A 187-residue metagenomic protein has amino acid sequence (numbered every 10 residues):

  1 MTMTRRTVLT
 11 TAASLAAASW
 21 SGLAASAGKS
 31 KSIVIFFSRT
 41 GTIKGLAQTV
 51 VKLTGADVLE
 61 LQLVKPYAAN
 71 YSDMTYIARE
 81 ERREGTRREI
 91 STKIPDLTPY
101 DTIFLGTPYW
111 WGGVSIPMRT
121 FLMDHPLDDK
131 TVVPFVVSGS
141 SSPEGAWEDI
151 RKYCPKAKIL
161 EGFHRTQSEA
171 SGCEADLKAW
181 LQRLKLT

Functional and structural regions predicted by a protein language model:
M1-A16: N-terminal secretory signal peptides and thylakoid transit peptides that target proteins across membranes
T2-M3, A27-A69, Y76-I77, R82-T187: FMN-binding flavodoxin-like domain, especially the glycine-rich phosphate-binding loop
S19-S21: N-terminal signal peptide c-region/cleavage motif recognized by signal peptidases
L23-A25: Serine/threonine-biased, Pro/acidic-interspersed low-complexity stretches characteristic of secreted/cell-surface
